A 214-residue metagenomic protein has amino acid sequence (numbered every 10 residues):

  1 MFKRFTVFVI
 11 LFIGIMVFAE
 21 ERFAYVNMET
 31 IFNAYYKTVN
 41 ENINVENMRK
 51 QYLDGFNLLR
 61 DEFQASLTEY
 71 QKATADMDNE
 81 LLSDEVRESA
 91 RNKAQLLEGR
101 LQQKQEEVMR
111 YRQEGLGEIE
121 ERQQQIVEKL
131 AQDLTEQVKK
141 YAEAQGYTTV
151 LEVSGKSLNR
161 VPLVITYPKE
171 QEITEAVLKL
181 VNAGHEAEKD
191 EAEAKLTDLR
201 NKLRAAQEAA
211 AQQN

Functional and structural regions predicted by a protein language model:
M1-R4: Positively charged n-region of N-terminal signal peptides that target proteins for export
V7-F12: Hydrophobic helical h-region of N-terminal Sec-dependent signal peptides in bacterial secretory/periplasmic proteins
I13-A19: Sec/Tat signal peptide C-region and signal peptidase I cleavage site
A19-N214: Amphipathic, charged alpha-helical segments and their helix-to-coil junctions in extracytoplasmic/peripheral assemblies
